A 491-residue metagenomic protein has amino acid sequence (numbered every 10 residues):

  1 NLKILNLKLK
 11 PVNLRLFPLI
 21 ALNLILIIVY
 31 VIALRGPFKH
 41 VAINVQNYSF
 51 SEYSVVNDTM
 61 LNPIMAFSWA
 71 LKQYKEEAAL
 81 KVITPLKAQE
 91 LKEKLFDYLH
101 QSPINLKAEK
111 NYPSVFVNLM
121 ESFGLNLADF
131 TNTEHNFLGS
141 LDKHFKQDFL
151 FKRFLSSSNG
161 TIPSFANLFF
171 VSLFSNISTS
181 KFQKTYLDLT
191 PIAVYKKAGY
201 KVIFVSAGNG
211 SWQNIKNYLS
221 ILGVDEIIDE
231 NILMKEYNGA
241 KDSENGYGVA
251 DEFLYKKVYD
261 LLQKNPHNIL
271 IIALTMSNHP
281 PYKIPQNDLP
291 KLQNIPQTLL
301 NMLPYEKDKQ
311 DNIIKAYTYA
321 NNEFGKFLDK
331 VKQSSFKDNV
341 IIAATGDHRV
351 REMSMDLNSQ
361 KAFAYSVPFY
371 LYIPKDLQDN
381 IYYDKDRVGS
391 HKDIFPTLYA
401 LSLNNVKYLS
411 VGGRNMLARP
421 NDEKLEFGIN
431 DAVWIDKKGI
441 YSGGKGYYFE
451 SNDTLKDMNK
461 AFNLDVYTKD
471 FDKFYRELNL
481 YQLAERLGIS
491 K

Functional and structural regions predicted by a protein language model:
N1-P113, F145-D148: N-terminal secretory/membrane-targeting segments
L95-K491: Solvent-exposed soluble domains appended to multi-pass membrane proteins
